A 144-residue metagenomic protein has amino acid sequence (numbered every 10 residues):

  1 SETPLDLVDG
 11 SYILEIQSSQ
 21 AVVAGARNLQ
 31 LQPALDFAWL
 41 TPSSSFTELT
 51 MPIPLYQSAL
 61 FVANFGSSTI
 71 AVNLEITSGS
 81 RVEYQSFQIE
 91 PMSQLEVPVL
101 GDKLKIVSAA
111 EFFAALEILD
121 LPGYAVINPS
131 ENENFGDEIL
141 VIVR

Functional and structural regions predicted by a protein language model:
S1-S11, T77-S108: Intrinsically disordered, low-complexity Pro/Gly/Ser/Thr-rich segments with frequent PxxP/GP/PP motifs and embedded
V8, E15-S67, E96, F112-R144: Conserved functional hotspot residues at active sites or interaction interfaces
E15, F61, N73-E75, K105: Residue-level detector of beta-strand face positions
A24-A26, I70-V72, Y84: Short acidic, gly/pro-rich beta-turn/loop elements at beta-sheet edges and active-site/ligand-binding grooves
N28, V72-L74, V99-G101: Generic alpha-helix signal with a bias toward terminal, lower-confidence helices and secondary-structure junctions
T69-G79: Short, surface-exposed beta-strand/strand-loop-strand elements in extracellular ectodomains
